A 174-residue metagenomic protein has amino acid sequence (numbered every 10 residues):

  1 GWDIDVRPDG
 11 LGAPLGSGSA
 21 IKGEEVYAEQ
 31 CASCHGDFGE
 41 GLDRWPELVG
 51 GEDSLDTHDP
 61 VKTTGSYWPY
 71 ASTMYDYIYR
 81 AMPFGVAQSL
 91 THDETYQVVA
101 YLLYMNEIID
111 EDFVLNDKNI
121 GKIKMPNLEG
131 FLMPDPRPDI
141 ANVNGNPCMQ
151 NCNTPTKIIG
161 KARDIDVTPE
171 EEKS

Functional and structural regions predicted by a protein language model:
G1-V26, L42, P83-A87: Electrostatic cytochrome c docking/interface patches
I21-E29, G41-P46, W68-A71, H92 (+1 more regions): Sequence context surrounding c-type heme c attachment/ligation sites in exported
G23, S66-T91: Mid-length scaffold segments of soluble, non-membrane domains
G23, Y27-F38, V98, L102: The canonical Cys-X-X-Cys-His
C31, M74-Y75, Y79-M82, T95-N106: Amphipathic alpha-helical interface segments used for dimerization/assembly
G39-Y75, I120-G121: Gly/Gly-Pro-rich "capping" loops immediately C-terminal to redox-active cysteine motifs in periplasmic/lumenal
E40, I78, A87, M105-D110: Inter-heme linker and motif-flanking segments adjacent to c-type heme-binding CXXCH motifs in c-type cytochromes
H92-S174: Flexible coil segments in periplasmic/lumen-exposed cytochrome c-class electron-transfer proteins
